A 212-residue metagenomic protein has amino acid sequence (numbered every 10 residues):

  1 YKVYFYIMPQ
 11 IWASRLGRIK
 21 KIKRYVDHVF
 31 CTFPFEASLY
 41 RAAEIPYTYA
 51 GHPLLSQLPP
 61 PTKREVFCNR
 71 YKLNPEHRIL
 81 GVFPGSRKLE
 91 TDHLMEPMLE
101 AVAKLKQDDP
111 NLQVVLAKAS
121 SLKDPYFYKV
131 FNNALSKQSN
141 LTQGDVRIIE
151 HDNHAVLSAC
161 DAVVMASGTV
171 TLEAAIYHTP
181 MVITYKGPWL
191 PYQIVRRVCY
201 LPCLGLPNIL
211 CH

Functional and structural regions predicted by a protein language model:
Y1-H212: Nucleotide-activated sugar donor-binding and catalytic core shared by glycosyltransferases and related lipid-linked
